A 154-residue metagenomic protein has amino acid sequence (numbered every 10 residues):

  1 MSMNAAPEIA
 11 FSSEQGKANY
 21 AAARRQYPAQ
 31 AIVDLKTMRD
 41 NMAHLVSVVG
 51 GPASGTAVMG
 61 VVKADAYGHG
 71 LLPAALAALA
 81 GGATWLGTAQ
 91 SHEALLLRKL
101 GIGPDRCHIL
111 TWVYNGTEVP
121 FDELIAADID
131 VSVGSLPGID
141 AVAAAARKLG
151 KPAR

Functional and structural regions predicted by a protein language model:
S2-Y20, S47-V48: Short, compositionally biased "basic patch" segments
M3, R39-D40: Acidic, metal/ion-coordinating pockets
F11-N19, R25, A29-V33, T37 (+1 more regions): Active-site-proximal beta-alpha core segment in soluble small-molecule metabolic enzymes
V46-V49, T56: Basic, often amphipathic N-terminal segments
